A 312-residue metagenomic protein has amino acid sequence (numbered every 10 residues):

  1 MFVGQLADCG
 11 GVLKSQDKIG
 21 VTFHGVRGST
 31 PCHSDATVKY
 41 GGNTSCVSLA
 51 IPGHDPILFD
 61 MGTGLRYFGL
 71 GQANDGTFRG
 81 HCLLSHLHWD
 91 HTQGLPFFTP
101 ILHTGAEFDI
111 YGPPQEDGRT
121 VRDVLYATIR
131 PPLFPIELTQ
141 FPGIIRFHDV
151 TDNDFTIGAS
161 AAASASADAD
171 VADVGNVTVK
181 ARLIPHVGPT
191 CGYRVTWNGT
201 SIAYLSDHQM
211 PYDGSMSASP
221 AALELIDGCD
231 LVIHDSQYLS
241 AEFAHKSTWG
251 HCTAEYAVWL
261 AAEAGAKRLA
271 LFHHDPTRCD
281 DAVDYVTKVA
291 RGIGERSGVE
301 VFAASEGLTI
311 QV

Functional and structural regions predicted by a protein language model:
M1-A203, V283-V312: Binuclear metal-dependent hydrolase catalytic cores
S201, Q209-E300, A304-S305: Cap/insert and terminal regions of metallo-dependent hydrolase folds
S206: Acidic/histidine-rich catalytic cores of soluble enzymes
